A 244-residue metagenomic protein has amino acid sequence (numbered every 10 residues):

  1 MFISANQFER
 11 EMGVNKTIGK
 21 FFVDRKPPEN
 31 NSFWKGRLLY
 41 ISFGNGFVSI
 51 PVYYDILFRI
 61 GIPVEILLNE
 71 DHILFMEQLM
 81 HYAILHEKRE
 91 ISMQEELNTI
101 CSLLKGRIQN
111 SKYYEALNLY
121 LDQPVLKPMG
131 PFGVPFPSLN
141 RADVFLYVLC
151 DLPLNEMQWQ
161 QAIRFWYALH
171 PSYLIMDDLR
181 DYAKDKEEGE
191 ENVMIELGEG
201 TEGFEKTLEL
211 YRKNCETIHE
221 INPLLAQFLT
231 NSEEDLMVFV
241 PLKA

Functional and structural regions predicted by a protein language model:
F2-E29, F47, Y54-E87, T217-A244: C-terminal domain/tail detector
Q7-F8, L39-F43: Short, N-terminal intrinsically disordered low-complexity segments that are rich in Pro/Gly and polar/charged residues
V14, S49, E96, T207-Y211: Alpha-helical structural motif
K26, F43-Y53, P63-K186: All-alpha helical catalytic cores of prenyl diphosphate-utilizing isoprenoid enzymes
N31-L39: Internal amphipathic alpha-helical repeat/solenoid segments
Q109-L121, T201-K213, F228-P241: Short, highly charged low-complexity linear segments
P128-S138, K186-H219: Divalent-cation-assisted or electrostatically stabilized phosphate/pyrophosphate-binding catalytic cores
P171-L174, D178-D181, E196, K213-I221: Short basic/hydrophobic patches in alpha-helices and adjacent helix-turn junctions that form amphipathic surface motifs
